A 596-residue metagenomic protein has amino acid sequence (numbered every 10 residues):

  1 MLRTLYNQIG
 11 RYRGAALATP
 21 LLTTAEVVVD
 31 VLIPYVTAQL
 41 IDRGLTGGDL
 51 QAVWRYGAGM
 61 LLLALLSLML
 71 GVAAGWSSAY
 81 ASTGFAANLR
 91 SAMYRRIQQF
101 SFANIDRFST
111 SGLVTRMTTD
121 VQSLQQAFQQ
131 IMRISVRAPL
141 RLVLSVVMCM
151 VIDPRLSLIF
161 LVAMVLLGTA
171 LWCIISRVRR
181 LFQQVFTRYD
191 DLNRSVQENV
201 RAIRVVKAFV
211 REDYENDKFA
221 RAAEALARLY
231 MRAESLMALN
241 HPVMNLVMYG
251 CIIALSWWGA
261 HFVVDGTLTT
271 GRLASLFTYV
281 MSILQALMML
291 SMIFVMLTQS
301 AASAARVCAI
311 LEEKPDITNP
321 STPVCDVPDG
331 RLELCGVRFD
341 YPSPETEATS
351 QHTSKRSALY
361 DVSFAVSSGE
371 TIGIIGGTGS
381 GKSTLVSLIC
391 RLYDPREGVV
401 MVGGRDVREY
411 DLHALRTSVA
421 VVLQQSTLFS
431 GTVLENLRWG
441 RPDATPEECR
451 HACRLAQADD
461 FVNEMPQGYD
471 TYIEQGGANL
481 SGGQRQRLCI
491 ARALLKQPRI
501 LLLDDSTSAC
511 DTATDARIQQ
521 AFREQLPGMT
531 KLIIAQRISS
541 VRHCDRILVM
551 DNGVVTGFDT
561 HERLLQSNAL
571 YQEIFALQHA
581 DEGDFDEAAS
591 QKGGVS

Functional and structural regions predicted by a protein language model:
M1-R11, L113: A short amphipathic helical element positioned immediately N-terminal to and/or at the very start of a transmembrane
G10, A16-A73, S77, M150-R155 (+3 more regions): Transmembrane helix-loop-helix hairpins at lipid-water interfaces of multipass membrane proteins, especially the type-1
G10-R13, S78, Q99-A103, T119-M132 (+7 more regions): An intracellular "coupling" helix at the cytosolic face of ABC transporter transmembrane type-1 domains
R11, A15-V28, M69, Q130-V185 (+1 more regions): Transmembrane helices of ABC transporter permease
P20, T24-L32, L65-V72, L124-A127 (+6 more regions): Hydrophobic alpha-helical transmembrane bundles that constitute the permease/transmembrane domains of multi-pass
G47-G48, T83, S91-T115, T119-V121 (+6 more regions): Short intracellular "coupling" helices and adjacent cytoplasmic loop segments at the cytosolic face of multi-pass
D49-V53, M148-V162, R232-R306, I310-L311: Helix-loop-helix
C325-S596: ABC-type nucleotide-binding domain
